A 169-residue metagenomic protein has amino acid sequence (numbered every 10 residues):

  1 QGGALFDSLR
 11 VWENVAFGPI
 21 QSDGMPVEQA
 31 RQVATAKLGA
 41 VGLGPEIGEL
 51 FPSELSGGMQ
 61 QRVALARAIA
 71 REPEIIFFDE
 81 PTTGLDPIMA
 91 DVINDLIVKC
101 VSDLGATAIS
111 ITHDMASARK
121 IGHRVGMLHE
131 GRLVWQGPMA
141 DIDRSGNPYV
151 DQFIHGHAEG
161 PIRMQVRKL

Functional and structural regions predicted by a protein language model:
S8-F17: Short coil-to-helix segment of the ABC ATPase nucleotide-binding domain corresponding to the Q-loop/switch region
V27-E46: Conserved ABC ATPase "signature" region
F51-L55, M59: Conserved ABC ATPase signature
E72: Conserved catalytic motifs of ABC-family nucleotide-binding domains
I76-D79: Catalytic Walker B motif of ABC-type/P-loop ATPase nucleotide-binding domains
D91-L104: Helical segment within the ABC ATPase nucleotide-binding domain
